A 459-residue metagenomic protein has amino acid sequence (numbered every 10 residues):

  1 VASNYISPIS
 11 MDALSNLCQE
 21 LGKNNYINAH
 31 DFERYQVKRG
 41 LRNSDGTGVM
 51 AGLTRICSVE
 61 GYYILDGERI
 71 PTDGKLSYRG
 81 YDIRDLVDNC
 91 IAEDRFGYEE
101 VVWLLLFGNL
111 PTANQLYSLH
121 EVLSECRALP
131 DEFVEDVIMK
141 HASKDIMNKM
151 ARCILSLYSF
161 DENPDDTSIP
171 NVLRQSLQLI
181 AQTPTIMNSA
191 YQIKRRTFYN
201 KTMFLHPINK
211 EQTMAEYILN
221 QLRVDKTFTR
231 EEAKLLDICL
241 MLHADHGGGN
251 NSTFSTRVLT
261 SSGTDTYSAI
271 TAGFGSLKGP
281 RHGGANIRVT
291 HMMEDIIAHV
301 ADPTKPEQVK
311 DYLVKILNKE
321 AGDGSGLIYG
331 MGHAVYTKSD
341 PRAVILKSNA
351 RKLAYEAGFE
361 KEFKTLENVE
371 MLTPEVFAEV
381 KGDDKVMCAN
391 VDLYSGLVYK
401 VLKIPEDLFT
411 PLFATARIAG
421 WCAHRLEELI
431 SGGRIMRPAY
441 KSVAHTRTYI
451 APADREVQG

Functional and structural regions predicted by a protein language model:
A2-G459: Non-transmembrane, aqueous-exposed alpha-helical and coiled segments at domain scale
